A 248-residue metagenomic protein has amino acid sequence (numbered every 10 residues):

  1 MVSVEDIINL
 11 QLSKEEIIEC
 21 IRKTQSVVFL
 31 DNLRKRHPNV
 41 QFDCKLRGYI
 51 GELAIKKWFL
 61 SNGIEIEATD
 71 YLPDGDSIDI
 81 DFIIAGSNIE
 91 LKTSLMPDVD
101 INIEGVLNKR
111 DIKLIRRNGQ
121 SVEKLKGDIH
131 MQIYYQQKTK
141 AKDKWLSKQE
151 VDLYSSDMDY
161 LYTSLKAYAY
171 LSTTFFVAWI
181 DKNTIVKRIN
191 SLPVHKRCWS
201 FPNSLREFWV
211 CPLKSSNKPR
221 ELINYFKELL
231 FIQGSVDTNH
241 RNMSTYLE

Functional and structural regions predicted by a protein language model:
M1-D79, T93-E248: Nucleic-acid endonuclease domains
F82-G86: Active-site beta-strand termini and strand-to-loop segments that position acidic
N88-L91: A generic, well-ordered mixed alpha/beta core segment in the N-terminal half of proteins
